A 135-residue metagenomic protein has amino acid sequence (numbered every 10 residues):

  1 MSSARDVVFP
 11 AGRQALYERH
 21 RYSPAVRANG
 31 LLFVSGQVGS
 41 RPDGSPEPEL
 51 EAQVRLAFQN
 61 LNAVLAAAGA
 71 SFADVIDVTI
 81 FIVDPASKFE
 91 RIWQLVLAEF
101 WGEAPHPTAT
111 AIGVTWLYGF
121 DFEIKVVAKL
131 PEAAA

Functional and structural regions predicted by a protein language model:
M1-Q59, A63-I76, I82-A135: N-terminal presequence-like segments and the immediate start of the first folded domain
